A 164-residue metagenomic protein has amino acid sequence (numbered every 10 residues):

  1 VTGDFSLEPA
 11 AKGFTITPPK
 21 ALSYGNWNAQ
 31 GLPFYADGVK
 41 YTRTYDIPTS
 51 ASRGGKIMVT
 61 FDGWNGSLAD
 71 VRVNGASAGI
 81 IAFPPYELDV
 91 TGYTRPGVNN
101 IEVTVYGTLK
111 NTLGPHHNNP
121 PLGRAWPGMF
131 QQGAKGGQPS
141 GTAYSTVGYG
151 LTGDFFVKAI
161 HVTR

Functional and structural regions predicted by a protein language model:
V1-Y41, G63, P96-R164: An acidic-aromatic loop/edge-strand motif
Y35-T49, P85-D89: Short beta-strands within extracellular/lumenal beta-sheet-rich domains
Y45-N74, I81-A82, I101-V105: Aromatic-lined ligand-binding clefts that engage carbohydrates, nucleic acids, or primary amines
L68, G79-I80, E87-D89, K110-N111: A short local loop/turn or secondary-structure capping micro-motif enriched for an aromatic residue
R72-A76, F83-P84, G114-N118: Composition- and surface-driven signal marking solvent-exposed, interaction-prone regions in large proteins
V90-T94: Short, flexible loop/turn segments at beta-strand junctions in immunoglobulin-like and fibronectin type III
